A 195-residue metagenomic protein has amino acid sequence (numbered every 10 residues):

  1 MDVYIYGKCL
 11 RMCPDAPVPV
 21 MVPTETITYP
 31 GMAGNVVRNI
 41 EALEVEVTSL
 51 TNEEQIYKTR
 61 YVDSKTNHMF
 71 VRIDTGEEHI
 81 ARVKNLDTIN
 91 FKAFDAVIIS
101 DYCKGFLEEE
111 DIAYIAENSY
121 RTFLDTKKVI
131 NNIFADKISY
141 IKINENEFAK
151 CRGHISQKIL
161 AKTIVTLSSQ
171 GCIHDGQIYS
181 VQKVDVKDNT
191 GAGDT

Functional and structural regions predicted by a protein language model:
M1-L10, D15-P17, P23-N189: Ribokinase/PfkB-type carbohydrate-kinase core domain
G193: Conserved single-residue anchors adjacent to enzymatic active/cofactor-binding motifs
